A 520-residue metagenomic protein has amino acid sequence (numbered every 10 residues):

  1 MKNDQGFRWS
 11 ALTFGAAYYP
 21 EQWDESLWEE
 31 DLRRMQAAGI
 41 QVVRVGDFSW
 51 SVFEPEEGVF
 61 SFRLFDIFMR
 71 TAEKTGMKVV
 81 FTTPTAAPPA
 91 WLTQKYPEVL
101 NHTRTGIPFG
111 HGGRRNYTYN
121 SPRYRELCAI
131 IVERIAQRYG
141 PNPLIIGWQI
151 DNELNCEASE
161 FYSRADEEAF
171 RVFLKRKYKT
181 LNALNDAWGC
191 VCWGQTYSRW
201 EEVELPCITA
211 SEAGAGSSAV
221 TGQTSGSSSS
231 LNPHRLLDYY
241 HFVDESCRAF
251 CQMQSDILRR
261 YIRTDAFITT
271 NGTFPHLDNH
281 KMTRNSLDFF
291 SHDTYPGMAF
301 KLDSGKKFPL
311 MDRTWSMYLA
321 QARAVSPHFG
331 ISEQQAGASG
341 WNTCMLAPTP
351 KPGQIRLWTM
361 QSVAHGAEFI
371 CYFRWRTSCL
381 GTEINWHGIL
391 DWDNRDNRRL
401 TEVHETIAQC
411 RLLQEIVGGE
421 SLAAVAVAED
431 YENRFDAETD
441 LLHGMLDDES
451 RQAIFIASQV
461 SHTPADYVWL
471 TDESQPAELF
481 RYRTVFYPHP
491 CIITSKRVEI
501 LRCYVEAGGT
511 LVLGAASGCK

Functional and structural regions predicted by a protein language model:
K2-L27, L32-V42: An acidic-aromatic substrate-binding cleft motif
W9-F14, G39-Q41, E73-V79, P141-I146 (+7 more regions): Short, well-ordered coil/turn segments that N-cap beta-strands
T13-E25, G46-F65, G110-A129, L154-S159 (+6 more regions): The substrate-binding groove and active-site-proximal loops of carbohydrate-active enzymes, especially glycoside
A16, M35, V43, A72 (+10 more regions): Conserved, mostly hydrophobic/aromatic
Q22-A37, C128-R134, G272-T283, K351-T359 (+1 more regions): Short, acidic/polar
E29-A38, V42-F109, A136, Q254-I262 (+1 more regions): Aromatic-lined substrate-binding rim segments of carbohydrate-active enzymes
T105-M317: Polysaccharide-binding and catalytic clefts of secreted carbohydrate-active enzymes
W200-P206, A215-A219, Q223, T264 (+2 more regions): Carbohydrate-binding surfaces of carbohydrate-active enzymes
